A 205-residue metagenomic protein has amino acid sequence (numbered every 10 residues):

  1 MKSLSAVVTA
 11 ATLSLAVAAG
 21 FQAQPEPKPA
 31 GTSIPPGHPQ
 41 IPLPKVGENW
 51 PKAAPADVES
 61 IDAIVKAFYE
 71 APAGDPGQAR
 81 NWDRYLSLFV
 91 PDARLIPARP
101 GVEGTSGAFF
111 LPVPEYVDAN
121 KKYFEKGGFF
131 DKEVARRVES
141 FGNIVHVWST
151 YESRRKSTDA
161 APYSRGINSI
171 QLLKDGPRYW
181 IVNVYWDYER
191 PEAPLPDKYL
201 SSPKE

Functional and structural regions predicted by a protein language model:
M1-A6: Positively charged n-region of N-terminal signal peptides that target proteins for export
V8-A18: Bacterial N-terminal signal peptides
Q24-S87, L200-K204: Short, low-complexity N-terminal intrinsically disordered segments enriched in polar/charged residues
T32, H38-K45, H146, R165-L195: Short beta-strand edge/turn micro-motifs at domain boundaries
V65-P76, F89-A93, P97, N120-F124 (+1 more regions): Sec/Tat-exported extracytoplasmic proteins
F68, Y85, A93, V147 (+1 more regions): Hydrophobic pocket/interface hotspot
W82-R94, A98-T105: Acidic helix-start/capping segments at beta-turn-to-alpha-helix junctions
R94-L95, E103-D159: Surface-exposed, charged secondary-structure patches
